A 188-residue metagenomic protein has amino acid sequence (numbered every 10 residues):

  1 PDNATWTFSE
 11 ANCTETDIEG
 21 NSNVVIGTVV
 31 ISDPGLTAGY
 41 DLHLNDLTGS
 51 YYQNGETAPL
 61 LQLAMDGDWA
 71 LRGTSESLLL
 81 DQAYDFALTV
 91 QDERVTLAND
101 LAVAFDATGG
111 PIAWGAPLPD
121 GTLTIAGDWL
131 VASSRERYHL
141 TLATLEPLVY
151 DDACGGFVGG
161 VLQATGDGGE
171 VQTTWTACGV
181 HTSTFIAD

Functional and structural regions predicted by a protein language model:
P1-D188: Low-complexity, intrinsically disordered segments exposed to solvent
